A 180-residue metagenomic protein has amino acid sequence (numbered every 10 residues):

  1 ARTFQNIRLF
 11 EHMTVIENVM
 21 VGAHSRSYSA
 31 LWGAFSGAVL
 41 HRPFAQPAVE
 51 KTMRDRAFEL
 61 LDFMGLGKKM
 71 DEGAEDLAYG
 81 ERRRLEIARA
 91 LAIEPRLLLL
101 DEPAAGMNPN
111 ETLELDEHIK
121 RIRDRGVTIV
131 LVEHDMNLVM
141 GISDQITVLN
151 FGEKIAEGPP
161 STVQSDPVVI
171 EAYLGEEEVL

Functional and structural regions predicted by a protein language model:
A1-L180: Glycine-rich phosphate-binding loops of nucleotide-dependent enzymes
